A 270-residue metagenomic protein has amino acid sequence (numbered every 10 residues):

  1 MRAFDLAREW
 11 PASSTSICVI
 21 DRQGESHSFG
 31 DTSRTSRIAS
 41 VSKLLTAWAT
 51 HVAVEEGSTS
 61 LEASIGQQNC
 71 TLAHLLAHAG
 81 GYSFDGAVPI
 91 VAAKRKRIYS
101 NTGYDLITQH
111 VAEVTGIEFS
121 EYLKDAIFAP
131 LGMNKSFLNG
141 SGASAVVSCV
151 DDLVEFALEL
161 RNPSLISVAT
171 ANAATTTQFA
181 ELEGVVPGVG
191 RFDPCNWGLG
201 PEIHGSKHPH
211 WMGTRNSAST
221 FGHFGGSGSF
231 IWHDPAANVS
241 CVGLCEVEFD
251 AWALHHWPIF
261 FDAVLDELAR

Functional and structural regions predicted by a protein language model:
M1-F29, S33-R37, R95-K96, A112-E113 (+3 more regions): Catalytic loop of the DD-peptidase/beta-lactamase superfamily, centered on the K-T-G motif and neighboring
I17, R37-L61, L106-A112, L153 (+1 more regions): Active-site SXXK
R37-V41, A53-P89, A93, I98-T102 (+3 more regions): Active-site helix/loop module of the DD-peptidase/beta-lactamase fold, centered on the serine-lysine SxxK catalytic
